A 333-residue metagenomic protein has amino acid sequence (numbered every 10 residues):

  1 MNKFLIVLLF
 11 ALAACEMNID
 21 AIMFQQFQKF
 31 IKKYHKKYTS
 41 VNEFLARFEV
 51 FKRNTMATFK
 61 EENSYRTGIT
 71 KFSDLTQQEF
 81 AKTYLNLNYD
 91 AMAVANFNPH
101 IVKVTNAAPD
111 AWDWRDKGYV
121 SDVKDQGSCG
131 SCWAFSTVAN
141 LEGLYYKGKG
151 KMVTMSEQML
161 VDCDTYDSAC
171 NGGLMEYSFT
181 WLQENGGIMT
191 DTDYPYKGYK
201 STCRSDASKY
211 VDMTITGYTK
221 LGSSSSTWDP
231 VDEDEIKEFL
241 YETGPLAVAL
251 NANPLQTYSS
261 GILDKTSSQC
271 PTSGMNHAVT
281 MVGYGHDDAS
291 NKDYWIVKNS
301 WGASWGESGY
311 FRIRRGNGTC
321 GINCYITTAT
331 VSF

Functional and structural regions predicted by a protein language model:
K3-F333: Catalytic-core signature of thiol
